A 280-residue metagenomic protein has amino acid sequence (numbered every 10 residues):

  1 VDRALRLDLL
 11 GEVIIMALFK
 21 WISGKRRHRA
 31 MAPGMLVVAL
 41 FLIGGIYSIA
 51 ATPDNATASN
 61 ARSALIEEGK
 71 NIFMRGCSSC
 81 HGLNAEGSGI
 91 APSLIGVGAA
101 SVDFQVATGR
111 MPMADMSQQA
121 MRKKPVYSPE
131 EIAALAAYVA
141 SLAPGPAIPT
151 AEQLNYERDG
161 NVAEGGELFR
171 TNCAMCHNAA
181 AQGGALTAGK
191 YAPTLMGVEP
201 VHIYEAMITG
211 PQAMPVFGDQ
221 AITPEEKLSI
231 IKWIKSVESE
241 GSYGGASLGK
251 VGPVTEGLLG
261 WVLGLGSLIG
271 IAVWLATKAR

Functional and structural regions predicted by a protein language model:
V1-L65, S239-R280: N-terminal export/targeting leaders of redox proteins
A17, W21-I22, A114-G183, G189 (+2 more regions): Flexible coil segments in periplasmic/lumen-exposed cytochrome c-class electron-transfer proteins
F19-K20, K25-G34, A51-R75, E86-G89 (+5 more regions): Short sequence/structural segments immediately N-terminal
A64-K70, G82-P125, G166, N178-Q220: Gly/Gly-Pro-rich "capping" loops immediately C-terminal to redox-active cysteine motifs in periplasmic/lumenal
R75-C77, C173: Charged low-complexity stretches with an acidic bias
